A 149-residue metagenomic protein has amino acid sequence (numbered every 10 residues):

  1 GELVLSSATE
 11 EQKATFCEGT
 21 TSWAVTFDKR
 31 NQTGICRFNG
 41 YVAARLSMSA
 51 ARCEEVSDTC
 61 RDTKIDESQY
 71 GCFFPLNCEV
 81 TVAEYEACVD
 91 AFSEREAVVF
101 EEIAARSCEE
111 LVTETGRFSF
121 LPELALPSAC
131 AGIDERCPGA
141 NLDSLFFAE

Functional and structural regions predicted by a protein language model:
G1-E149: Signals and flexible motifs at protein termini associated with secretion
